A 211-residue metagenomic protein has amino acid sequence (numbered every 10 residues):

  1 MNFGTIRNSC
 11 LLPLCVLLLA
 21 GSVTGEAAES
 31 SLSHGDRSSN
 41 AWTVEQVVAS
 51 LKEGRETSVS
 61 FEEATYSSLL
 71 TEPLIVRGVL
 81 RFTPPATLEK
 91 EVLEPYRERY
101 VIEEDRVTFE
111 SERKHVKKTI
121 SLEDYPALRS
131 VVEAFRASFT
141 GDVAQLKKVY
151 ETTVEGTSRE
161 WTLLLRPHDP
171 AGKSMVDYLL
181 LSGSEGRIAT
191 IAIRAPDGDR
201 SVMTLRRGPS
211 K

Functional and structural regions predicted by a protein language model:
M1-R7: N-terminal secretory signal peptides that target proteins for export/translocation
C10-S22: Bacterial N-terminal signal peptides
G25-E62, Y66-E72: N-terminal leader/targeting segments and the immediate start of mature chains
F61, L88-E91, V107-E110, L163-L165 (+1 more regions): Short hydrophobic/aromatic-rich beta-strand segments that constitute the beta-sheet cores of beta-sandwich/beta-barrel
E72-G78, Y178, D199: Amphipathic hydrophobic-ligand
V79-S130, S201: An acidic-aromatic
H115-W161: Flexible, surface-exposed loop/linker segments and immediately adjacent secondary-structure boundaries
V143-T152, G156-K211: Gly/Pro-enriched, hydrophobic low-complexity segments that function as extracytoplasmic propeptides/linkers
